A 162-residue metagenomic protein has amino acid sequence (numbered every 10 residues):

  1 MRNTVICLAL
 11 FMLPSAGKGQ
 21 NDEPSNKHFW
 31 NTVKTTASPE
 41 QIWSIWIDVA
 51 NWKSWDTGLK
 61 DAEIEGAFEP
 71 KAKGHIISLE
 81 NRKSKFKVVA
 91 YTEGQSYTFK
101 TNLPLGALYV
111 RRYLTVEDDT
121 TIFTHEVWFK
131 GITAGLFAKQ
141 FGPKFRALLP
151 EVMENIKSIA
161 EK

Functional and structural regions predicted by a protein language model:
M1-E23: Bacterial Sec-dependent N-terminal signal peptides
A16-E63: Hydrophobic ligand-binding cavity/cleft-lining segments
N26, L79-N81, L105-A107: Glycine-centered tight beta-turn/hairpin loop motif at sheet-sheet or coil-to-beta transitions
N31-V33, S84-A90, Y109-V116: Hydrophobic/aromatic beta-strand elements that line small-molecule binding cavities or substrate pockets in beta-rich
I42-W46, W52, V88, Y97-F99 (+2 more regions): Hydrophobic pocket/interface hotspot
W46, D56, E80, A90-T92 (+2 more regions): A mature extracytoplasmic/lumenal domain signature
A50-K83, G94: Short beta-edge strand/loop motif at the mouth of beta-sheet-based domains
L103-E151, I156-S158: Beta-strand/loop substructures that line and gate deep hydrophobic ligand-binding cavities in soluble
